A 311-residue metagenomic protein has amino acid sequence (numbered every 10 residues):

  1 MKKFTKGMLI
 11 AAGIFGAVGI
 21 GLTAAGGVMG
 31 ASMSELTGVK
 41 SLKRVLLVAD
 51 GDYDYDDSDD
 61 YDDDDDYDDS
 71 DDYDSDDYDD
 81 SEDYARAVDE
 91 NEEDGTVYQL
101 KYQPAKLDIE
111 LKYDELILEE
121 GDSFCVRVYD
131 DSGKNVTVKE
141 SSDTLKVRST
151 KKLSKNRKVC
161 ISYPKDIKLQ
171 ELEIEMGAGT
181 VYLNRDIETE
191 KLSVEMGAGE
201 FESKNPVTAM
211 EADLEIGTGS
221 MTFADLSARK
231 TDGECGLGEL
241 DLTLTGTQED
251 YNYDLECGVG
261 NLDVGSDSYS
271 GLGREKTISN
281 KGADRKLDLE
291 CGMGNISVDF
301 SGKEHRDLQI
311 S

Functional and structural regions predicted by a protein language model:
M1-G19: N-terminal Sec-pathway targeting helices
T5, A17, L36, A49 (+10 more regions): Intrinsically disordered, low-complexity segments enriched in small/polar residues
A25-D59, D74-K152, K158-E171, T180-K191 (+2 more regions): Short linear S-[DN]-x-LW-Φ motif typified by the pepsin-like aspartic protease active-site region
D52-Y84, M196, I216, M221 (+3 more regions): Tyrosine-centered aromatic motifs in long, intrinsically disordered, low-complexity repeat arrays
T144, T150-L153, F201-S311: Short, surface-exposed interaction patches in beta-rich subdomains that mediate adhesion/assembly near membranes
E173-E215: Right-handed parallel beta-helix
